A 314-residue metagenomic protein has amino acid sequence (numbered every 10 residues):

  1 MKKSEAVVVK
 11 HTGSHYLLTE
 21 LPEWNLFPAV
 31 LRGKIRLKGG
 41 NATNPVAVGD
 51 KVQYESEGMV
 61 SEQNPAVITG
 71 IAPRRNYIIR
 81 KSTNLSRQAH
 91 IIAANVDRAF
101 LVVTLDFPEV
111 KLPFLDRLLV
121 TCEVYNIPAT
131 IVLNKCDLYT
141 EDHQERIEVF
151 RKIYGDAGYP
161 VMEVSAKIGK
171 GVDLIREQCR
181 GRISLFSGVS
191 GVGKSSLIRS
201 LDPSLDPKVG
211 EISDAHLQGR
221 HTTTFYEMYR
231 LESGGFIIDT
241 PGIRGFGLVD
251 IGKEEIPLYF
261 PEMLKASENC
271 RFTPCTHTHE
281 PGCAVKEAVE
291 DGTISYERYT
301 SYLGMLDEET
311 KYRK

Functional and structural regions predicted by a protein language model:
K2, S14, N41-V60, N64-P65 (+4 more regions): Helix-rich effector regions associated with P-loop NTPase G domains
Y16-E20, A29, Y54: SH3/SH3-like beta-barrel fold
N25-N44: Beta-strand/loop nucleic-acid-binding surfaces
M59, I71-I79, V96-F114, D137-H143: Conserved Switch II/interswitch segment of TRAFAC-class P-loop GTPases
P65-G70, R87, A94-V96, F107-I127: Switch/coupling subdomain of P-loop NTPase systems
N95-V103, N126-C136, G158-E163: Conserved beta-strand/loop subsegment of P-loop NTPase cores
L138-V192: Canonical P-loop GTPase G-domain recognition
S195-P207: A conserved segment at the C-terminal end of the G1
